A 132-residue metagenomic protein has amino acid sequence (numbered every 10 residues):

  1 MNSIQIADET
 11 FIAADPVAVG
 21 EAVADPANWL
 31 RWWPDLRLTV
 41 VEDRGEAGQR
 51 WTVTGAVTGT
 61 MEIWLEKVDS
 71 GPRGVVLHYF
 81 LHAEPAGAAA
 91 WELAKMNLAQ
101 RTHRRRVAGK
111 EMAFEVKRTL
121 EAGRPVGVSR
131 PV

Functional and structural regions predicted by a protein language model:
M1-T39: Hydrophobic ligand-binding cavity/cleft-lining segments
S3-E9, G48, T60, G74-L77: Intrinsic-disorder/low-complexity, polar/charged segments enriched in Ser/Thr/Lys/Arg/Asp/Glu/Gln
E9-A13, T52, W64: Generic structural detector for well-ordered beta-strands
V19-V23, W29, Q49-W51, L77-Y79 (+1 more regions): Hydrophobic pocket/interface hotspot
L36, G45-A47, T58: Short acidic/glycine-enriched loop/turn segments that link adjacent beta-strands
L38-R44, E66: Short, exposed beta-strand/loop patches in secreted or surface proteins that constitute
D43-T52, A122-P125: Short, hydrophobic/aromatic-rich segments at coil-to-beta transitions
G55-V132: Beta-strand/loop substructures that line and gate deep hydrophobic ligand-binding cavities in soluble
